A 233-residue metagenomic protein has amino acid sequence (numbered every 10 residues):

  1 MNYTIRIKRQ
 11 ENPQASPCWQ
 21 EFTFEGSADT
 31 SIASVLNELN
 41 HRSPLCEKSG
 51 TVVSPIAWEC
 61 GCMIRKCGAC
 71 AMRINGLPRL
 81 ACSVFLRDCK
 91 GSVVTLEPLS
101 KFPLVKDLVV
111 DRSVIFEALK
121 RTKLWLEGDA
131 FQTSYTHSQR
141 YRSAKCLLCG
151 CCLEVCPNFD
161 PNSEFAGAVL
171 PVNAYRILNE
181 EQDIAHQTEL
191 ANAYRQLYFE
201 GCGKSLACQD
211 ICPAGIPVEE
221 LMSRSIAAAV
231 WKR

Functional and structural regions predicted by a protein language model:
M1-F22: Eukaryote-biased recognition of intrinsically disordered, low-complexity regulatory segments
M1-Y3, M63-A71: A short, compositionally biased
C18-S34: Short, flexible N-terminal segments of the mature chain
E25, I74-L77: Short strand-turn-strand beta-turns centered on an Asx-Gly dipeptide
T30-T51, S92-R233: Ferredoxin-type iron-sulfur electron-transfer modules in oxidoreductases and energy-metabolism complexes
I56, C60-I64: Serine/threonine-rich, repeat-prone extracellular segments and beta-strand-based repeat modules of secreted/surface
